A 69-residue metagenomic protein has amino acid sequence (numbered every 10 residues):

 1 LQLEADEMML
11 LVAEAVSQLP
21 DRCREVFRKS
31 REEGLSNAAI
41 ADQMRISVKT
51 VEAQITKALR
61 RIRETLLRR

Functional and structural regions predicted by a protein language model:
L1-E14: Acidic, proline/glycine-rich intrinsically disordered inter-domain spacer in sigma factors
E4-E7, E25, E52: Acidic-residue sensor for enzyme active/binding pockets
L11, A15-L19, T65-L66: Generic non-transmembrane alpha-helical segments
S17, D21, E25, E33-T50: Helix-turn-helix DNA-binding module
V26-F27, A58: Short alpha-helical "packing" element that flanks the helix-turn-helix/winged-helix DNA-binding module
R28, L67-R69: Short, basic, alpha-helical segments at the C-terminal edge of helix-turn-helix-like DNA-binding modules
S30-E32, T56: Short amphipathic helical patch at the helix-1/turn junction of helix-turn-helix
M44-L67: DNA-recognition helix of helix-turn-helix
